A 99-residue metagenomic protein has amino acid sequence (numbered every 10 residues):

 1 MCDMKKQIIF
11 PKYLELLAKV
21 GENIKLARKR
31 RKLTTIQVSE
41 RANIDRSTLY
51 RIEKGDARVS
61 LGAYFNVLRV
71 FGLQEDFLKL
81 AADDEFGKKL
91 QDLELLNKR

Functional and structural regions predicted by a protein language model:
K6-R30, L80: A short, Lys/Arg-rich alpha-helix, primarily the initiator
E22-V38, K98-R99: Short basic helix-loop element that most often maps to the first helix and adjoining turn of HTH DNA-binding modules
I24, T35, R46, L61-Y64: Helix-turn-helix DNA-binding elements, focusing on the entry/boundary residues of the two helices that contact DNA
K32-Y50: Short alpha-helical DNA-recognition segment
D56-R69: Short, basic-rich loop-to-helix N-cap that marks the start of a DNA-contacting helix
L78-R99: Short, charged recognition helix plus adjacent turn of helix-turn-helix-like nucleic-acid-binding domains
